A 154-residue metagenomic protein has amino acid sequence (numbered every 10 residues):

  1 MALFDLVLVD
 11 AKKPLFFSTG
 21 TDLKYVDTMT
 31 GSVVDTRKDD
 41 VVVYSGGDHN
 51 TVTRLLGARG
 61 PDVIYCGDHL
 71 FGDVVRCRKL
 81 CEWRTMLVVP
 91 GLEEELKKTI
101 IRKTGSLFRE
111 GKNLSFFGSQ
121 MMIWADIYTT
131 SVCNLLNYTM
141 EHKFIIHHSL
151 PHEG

Functional and structural regions predicted by a protein language model:
M1-G154: HAD-like aspartate-dependent phosphatase fold
